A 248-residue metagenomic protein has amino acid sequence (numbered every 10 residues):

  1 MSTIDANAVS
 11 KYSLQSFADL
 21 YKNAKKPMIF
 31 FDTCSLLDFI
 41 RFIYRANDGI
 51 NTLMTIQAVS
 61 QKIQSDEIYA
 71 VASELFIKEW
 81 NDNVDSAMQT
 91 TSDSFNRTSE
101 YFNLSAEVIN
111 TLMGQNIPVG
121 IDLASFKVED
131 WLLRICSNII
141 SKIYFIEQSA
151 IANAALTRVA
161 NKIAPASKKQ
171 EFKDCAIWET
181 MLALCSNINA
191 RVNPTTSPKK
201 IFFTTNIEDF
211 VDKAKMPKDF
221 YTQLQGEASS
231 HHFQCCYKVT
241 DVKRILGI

Functional and structural regions predicted by a protein language model:
S2-K200, E208-I248: Active-site-proximal, substrate-binding regions of enzyme catalytic domains and RNA-binding/basic surfaces
T205: Cofactor-binding loop segments of dinucleotide-utilizing enzymes, especially the Rossmann-like FAD- and NAD(P)+-binding
